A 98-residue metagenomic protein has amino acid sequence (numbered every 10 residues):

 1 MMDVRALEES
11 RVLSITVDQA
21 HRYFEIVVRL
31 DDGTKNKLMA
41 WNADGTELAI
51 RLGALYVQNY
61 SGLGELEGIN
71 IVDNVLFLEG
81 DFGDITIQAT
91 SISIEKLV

Functional and structural regions predicted by a protein language model:
M1-V98: Surface-exposed, interaction-prone regions used to assemble/regulate multi-protein complexes
